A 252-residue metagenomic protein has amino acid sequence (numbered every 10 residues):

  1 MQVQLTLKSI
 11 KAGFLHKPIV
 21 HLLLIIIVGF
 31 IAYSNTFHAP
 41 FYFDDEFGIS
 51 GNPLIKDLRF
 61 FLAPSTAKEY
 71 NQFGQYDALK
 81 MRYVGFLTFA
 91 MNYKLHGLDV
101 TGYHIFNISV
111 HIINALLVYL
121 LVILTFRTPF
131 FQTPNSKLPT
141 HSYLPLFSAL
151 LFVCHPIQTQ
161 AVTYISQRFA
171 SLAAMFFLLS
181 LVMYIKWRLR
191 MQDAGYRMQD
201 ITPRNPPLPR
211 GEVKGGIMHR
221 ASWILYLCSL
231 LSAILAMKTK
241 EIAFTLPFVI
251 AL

Functional and structural regions predicted by a protein language model:
M1-M191, I201, G216, R220-L252: Polytopic membrane enzymes that build or remodel cell-surface glycoconjugates and lipids
R210-G215: Glycine-biased, low-complexity coil/linker segments
